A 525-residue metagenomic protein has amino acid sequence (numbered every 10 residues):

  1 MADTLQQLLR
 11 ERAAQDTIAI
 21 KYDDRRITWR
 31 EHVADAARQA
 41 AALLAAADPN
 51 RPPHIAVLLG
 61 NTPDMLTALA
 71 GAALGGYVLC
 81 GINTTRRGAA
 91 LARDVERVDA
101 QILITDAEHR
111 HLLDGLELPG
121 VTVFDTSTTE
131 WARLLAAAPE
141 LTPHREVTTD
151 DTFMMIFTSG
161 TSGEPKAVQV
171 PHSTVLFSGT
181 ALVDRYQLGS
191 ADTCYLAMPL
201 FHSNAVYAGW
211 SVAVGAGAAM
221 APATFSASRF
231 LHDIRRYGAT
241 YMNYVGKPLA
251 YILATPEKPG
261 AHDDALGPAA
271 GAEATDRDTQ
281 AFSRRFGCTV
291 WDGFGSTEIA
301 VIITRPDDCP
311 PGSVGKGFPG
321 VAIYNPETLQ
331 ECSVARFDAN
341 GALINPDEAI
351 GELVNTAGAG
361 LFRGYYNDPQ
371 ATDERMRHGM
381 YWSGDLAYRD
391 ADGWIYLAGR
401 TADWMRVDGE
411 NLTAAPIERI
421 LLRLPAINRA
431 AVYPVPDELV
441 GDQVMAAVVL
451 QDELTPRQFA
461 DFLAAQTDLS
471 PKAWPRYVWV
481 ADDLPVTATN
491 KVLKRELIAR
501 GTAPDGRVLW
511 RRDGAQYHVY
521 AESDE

Functional and structural regions predicted by a protein language model:
M1-D48, P53, P143, D513-E525: N-lobe entry segment of adenylate-forming
I18-P49, A56-T62, L66, A70 (+3 more regions): Conserved AMP-binding/adenylate-forming core of the ANL superfamily
T28-R30, F153-F177: Conserved AMP-binding A3 loop
M65, R86, L103, G358-G379 (+4 more regions): AMP-binding/adenylate-forming catalytic core of the ANL superfamily
E108-T149, P256, P319-G320: ANL superfamily adenylate-forming
A138-F157, E164, Q187-T193: Conserved pre-ATP/AMP-binding loop-to-beta segment of ANL
L176-T193, F201-T240, T255: Conserved AMP-binding/adenylation subdomain of ANL enzymes
R236-Y244, L253-T328: Gly/Ser/Thr-rich phosphate-binding loop
